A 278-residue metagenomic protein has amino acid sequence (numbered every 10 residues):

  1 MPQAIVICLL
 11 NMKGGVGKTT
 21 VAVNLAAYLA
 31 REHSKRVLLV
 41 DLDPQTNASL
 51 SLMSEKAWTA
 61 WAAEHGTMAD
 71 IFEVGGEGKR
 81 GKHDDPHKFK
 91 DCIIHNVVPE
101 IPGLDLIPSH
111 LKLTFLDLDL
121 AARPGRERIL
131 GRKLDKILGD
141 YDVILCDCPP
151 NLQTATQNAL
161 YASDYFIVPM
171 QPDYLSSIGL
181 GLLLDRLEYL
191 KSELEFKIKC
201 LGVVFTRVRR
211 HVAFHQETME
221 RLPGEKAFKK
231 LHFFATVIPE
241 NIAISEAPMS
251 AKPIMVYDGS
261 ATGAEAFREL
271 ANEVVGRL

Functional and structural regions predicted by a protein language model:
M1-L278: P-loop NTP-binding core
